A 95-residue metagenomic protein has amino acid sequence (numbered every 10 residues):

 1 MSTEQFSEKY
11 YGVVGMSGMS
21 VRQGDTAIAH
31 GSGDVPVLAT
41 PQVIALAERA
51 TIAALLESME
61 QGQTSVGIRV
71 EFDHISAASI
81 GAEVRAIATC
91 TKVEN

Functional and structural regions predicted by a protein language model:
S2-L38: Catalytic strand-loop segment that frames the active site of acyl-thioester-processing enzymes
G12, S79-I80, I87-N95: HotDog/MaoC-like acyl-thioester-processing domains
G18-S20, E71-D73, I87-T89: Residue-level recognition of well-ordered beta-strand positions that form the cores of beta-sheet-rich folds across
G24, I52, T91-N95: Short coil/turn motifs at secondary-structure junctions
A39-V43: A short mixed-secondary-structure module that forms the rim of ligand-binding clefts
T51-R85: Hydrophobic beta-strand-centered segment that forms part of the acyl-chain substrate-binding groove
